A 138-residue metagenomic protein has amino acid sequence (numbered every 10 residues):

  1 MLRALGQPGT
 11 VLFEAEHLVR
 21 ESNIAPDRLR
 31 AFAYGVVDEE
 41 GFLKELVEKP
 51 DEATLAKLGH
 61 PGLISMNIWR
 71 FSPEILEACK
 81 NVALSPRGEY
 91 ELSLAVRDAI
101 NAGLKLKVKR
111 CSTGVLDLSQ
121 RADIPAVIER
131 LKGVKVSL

Functional and structural regions predicted by a protein language model:
M1-Y34, K80: Conserved beta-loop-beta/alpha segment of the NTase-like Rossmann-fold superfamily that binds/positions NTPs
V37, K44-L138: Conserved alpha/beta core of the MobA/IspD/sugar-nucleotide pyrophosphorylase nucleotidyltransferase superfamily
